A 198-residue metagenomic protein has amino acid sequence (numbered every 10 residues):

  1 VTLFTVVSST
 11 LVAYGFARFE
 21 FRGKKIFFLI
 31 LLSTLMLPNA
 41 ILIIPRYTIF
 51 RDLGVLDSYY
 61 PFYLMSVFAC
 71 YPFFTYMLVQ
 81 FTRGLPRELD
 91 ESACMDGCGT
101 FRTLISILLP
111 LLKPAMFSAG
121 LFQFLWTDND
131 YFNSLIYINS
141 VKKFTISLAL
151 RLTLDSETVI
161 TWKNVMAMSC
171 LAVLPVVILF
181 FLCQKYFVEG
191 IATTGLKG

Functional and structural regions predicted by a protein language model:
V1-G198: A structural signal for multi-pass alpha-helical bundles of membrane permease subunits that mediate small-molecule
